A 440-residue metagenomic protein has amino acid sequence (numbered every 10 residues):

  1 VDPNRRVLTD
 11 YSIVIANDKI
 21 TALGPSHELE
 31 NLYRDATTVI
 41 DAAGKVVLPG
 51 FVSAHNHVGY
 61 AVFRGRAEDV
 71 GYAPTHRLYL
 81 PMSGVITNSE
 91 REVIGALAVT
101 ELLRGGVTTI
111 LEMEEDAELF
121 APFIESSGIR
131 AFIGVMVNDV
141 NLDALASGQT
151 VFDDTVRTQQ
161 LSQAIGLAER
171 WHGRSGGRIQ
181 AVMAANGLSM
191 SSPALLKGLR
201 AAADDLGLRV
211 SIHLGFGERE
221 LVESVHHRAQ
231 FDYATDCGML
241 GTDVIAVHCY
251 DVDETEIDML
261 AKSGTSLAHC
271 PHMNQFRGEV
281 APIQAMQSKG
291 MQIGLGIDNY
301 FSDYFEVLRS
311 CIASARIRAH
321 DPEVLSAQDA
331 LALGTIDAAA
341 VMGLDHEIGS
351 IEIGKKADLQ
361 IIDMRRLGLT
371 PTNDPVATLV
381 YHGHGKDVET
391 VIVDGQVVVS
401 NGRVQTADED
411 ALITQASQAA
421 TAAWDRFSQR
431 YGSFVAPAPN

Functional and structural regions predicted by a protein language model:
V1-Y11, A16-T21, S26, L32 (+1 more regions): Active-site microenvironment of metallo-dependent hydrolases
N31-P74, A96, L103-R104: Replace "His-x-His-based motif
V62-V93, V135-T155, E218-D243, S266 (+1 more regions): Active-site gating loops and adjacent loop-to-helix segments of metal-dependent hydrolytic enzymes
R64-I129, Q160-G176, S417-A419: Alpha-helical scaffold segments that flank or form the walls of functional sites
L111-E114, V182-K197, Q275-R277, V341-G343: Active-site glycine- and acidic-residue-rich loops that bind and position anionic ligands or nucleotide-like cofactors
A121-T255: Metal-coordinating catalytic core of metallo-dependent amide/deamination hydrolases
E218-F231, E256-A261, G278-Q287, F301-R316 (+1 more regions): Histidine/acidic-residue-rich catalytic or RNA/ligand-binding cores of hydrolases and nuclease-related proteins
D236-D243, Q284-R366, H382-H384: His/Asp/Glu-enriched, well-ordered alpha-helical/loop segment that forms or immediately abuts the divalent-metal
